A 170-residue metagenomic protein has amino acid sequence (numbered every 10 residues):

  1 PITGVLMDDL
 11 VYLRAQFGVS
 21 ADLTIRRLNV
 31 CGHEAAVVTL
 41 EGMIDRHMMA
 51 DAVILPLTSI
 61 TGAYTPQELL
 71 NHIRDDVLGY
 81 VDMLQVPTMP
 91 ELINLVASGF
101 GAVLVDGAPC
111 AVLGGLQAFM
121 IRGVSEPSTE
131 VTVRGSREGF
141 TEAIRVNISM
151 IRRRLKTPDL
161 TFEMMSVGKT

Functional and structural regions predicted by a protein language model:
P1-T170: Membrane-embedded alpha-helical signal segments
